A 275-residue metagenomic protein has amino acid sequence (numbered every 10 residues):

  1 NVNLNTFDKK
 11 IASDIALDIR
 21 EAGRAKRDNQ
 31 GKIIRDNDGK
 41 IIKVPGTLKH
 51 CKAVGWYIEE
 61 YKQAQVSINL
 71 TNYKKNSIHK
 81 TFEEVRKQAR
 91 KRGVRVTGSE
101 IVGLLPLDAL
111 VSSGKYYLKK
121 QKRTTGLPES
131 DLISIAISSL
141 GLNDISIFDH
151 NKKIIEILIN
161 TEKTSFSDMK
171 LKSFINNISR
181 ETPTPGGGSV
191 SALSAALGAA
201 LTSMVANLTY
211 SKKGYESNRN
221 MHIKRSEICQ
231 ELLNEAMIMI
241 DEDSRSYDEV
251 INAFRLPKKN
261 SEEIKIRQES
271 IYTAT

Functional and structural regions predicted by a protein language model:
N1, D243-T275: Amphipathic alpha-helical interface segments
N1-M169, R180, K258, T273: Long, contiguous binding/interaction regions
N1-V2, I178-V205: Conserved phosphate/anionic-ligand binding catalytic regions in large, soluble enzymes, centered on
S167, L171, S179, P183-V190 (+3 more regions): Disorder-to-helix initiation segments
F174-I178, D243: Short alpha-helical scaffolding segments that buttress acidic/His motifs in well-ordered protein cores
S211-K258: A structural-propensity feature for long, helix-poor, extended segments
